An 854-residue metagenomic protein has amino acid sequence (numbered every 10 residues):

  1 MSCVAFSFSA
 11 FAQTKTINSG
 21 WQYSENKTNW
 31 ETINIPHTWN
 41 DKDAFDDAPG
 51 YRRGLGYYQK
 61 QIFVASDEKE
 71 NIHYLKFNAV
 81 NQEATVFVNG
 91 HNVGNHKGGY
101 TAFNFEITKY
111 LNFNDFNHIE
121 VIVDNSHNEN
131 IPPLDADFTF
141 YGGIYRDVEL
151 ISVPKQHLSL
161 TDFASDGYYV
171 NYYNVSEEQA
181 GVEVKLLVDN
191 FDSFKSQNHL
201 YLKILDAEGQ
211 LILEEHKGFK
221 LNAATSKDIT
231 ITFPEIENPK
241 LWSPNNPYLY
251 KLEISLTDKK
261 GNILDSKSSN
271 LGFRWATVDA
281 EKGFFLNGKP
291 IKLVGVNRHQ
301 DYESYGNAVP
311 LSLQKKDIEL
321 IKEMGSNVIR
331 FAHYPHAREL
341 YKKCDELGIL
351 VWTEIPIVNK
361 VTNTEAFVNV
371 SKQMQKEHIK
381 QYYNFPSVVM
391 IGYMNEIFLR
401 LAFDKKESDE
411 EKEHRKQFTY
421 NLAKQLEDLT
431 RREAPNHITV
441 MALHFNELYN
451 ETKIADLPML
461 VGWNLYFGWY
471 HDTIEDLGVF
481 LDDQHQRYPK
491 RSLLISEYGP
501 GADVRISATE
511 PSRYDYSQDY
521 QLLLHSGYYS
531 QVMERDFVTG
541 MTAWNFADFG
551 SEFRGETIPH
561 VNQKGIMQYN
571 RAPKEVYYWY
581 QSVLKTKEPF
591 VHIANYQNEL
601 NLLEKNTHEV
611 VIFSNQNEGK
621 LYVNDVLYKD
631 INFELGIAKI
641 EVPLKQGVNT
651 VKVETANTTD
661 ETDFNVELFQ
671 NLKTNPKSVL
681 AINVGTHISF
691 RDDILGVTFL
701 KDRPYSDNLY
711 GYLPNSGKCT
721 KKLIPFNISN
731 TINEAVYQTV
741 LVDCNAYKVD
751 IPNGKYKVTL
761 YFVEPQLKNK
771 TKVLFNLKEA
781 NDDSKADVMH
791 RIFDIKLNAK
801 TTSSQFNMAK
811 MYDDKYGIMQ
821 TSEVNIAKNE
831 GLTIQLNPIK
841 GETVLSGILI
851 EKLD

Functional and structural regions predicted by a protein language model:
A12-D46, H118, I122, N128 (+7 more regions): Accessory carbohydrate-binding/adhesion or oligomerization-edge regions at the termini of glycan-active proteins
A12-K76, E129, D135, Y141-I144 (+4 more regions): Extended carbohydrate-recognition surfaces in non-catalytic/accessory domains of CAZymes and lectin-like proteins
Q13-K15, S24, R53-T161, S165-G167 (+6 more regions): Accessory beta-strand-rich segments of carbohydrate-active enzymes
I35-A44, S126, I131, D137 (+4 more regions): Extended substrate-binding grooves/exosites of carbohydrate-active enzymes
N112, K185-D279, G647: Extended acidic/polar, glycine-enriched regions that form or flank non-catalytic beta-rich accessory modules
N117, Y250-I254, N649-V651, G754-Q766: A short tyrosine-centered beta-strand micro-motif
K155-F191, Q581-Q616, N671-S678: Surface beta-strand/loop "capping" patches
Q670-D854: Compositionally biased, intrinsically disordered or flexible polar/acidic segments
